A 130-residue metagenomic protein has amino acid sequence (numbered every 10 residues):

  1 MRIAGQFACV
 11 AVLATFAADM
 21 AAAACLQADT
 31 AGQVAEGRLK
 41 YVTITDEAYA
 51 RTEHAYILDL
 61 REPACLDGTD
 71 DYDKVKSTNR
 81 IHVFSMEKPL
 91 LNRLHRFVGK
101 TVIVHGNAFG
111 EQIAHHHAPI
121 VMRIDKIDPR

Functional and structural regions predicted by a protein language model:
M1-C9: Bacterial N-terminal signal peptides that target proteins for export
A17-M20: N-terminal signal peptide c-region/cleavage motif recognized by signal peptidases
D29-H54, D59, A64, G106: Structural detector for short beta-strands of small beta-barrel domains
E62-D73, R130: Short, surface-exposed beta-strand/loop "edge" segments at domain boundaries and coil↔beta transitions
T69-R93: Beta-strand/loop nucleic-acid-binding surfaces
P89-V104: Short nucleic-acid-contacting surface segments enriched for D/E, G, S/T with interspersed K/R
Q112-R130: OB-fold/S1-family single-stranded nucleic acid-binding modules
